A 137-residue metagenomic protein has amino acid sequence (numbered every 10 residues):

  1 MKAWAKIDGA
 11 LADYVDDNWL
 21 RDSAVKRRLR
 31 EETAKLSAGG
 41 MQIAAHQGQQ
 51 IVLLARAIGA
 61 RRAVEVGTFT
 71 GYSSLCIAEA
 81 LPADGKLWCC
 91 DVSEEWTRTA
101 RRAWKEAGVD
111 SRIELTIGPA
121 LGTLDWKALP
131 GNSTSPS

Functional and structural regions predicted by a protein language model:
M1-K26: N-terminal auxiliary segments of SAM/dcSAM-dependent transferases
I7-A10, R28-E32, E79-D84: A short alpha-helix capping/helix-coil boundary motif
A10, Y14, R28, Q50-L53 (+1 more regions): Alpha-helical elements of Rossmann-like donor-binding domains used by nucleotide-donor carbohydrate transfer enzymes
L20-K35, M41-Q42: S-adenosyl-L-methionine
A38-M41, A45-S137: S-adenosylmethionine/decaboxylated-SAM
